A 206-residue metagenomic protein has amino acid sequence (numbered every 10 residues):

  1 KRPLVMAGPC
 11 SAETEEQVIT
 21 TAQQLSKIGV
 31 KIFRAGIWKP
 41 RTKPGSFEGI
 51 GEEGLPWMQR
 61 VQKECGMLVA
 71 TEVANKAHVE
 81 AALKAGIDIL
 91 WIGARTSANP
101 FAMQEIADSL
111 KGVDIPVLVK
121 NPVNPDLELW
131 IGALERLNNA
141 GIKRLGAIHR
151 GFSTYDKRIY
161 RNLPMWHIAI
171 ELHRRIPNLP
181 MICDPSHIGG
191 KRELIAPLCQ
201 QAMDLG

Functional and structural regions predicted by a protein language model:
K1-C10, R41, R174-C183: N-terminal small/glycine-rich loop or linker at the start of catalytic domains across soluble metabolic enzymes
R2-P3, G29-K31, K63-V69, G86-D88 (+4 more regions): Short, well-ordered coil/turn segments that N-cap beta-strands
P3-T20, P44-E48, M67-E72, G93-A94 (+3 more regions): Active-site mouth loops of central-metabolism enzymes
A7, E13, A22, S26 (+2 more regions): Long, contiguous binding/interaction regions
G8, L25, F33, A82 (+3 more regions): Conserved, mostly hydrophobic/aromatic
R34-E53: Glycine-rich, proline-tolerant flexible connector loops at the mouths of alpha/beta enzymes
E48-I50, G66-V79, D88-A102, I115-L127 (+2 more regions): Catalytic beta/alpha-barrel core
A102-G206: Catalytic alpha/beta core domains of metabolic enzymes, predominantly
